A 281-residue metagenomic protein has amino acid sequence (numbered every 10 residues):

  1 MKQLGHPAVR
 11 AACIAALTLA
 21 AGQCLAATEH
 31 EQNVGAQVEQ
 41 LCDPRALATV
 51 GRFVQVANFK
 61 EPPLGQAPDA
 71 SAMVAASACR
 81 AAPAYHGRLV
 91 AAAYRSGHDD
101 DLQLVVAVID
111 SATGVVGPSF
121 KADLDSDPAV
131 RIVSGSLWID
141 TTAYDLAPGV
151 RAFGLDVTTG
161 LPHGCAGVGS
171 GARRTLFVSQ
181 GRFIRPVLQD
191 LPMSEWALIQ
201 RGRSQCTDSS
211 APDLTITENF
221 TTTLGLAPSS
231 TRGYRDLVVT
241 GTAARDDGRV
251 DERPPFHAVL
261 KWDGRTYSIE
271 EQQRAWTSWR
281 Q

Functional and structural regions predicted by a protein language model:
K2-C13: Bacterial N-terminal signal peptides that target proteins for export
A21-Q23: N-terminal signal peptide c-region/cleavage motif recognized by signal peptidases
L25-L64, G167-Q281: Acidic, small-residue rich beta-repeat scaffolds with periodic aromatic anchors
F53-V108: Basic/polar, acidic-poor N-terminal "presequence/leader" segments that form or can form short amphipathic helices
M73-H86, G135-G149, T223-R232: Structural signature of eukaryotic scaffold interfaces centered on beta-propeller domains
Y85-R95, D145-P162, S229-G241: Acidic/hydrophobic-patterned starts of short beta strands in beta-sheet-rich repeat architectures
H86-P148: Short N-terminal edge-element motif at the start of the domain
A129-G164, G171-S179: Surface-exposed beta-loop interaction hotspot
